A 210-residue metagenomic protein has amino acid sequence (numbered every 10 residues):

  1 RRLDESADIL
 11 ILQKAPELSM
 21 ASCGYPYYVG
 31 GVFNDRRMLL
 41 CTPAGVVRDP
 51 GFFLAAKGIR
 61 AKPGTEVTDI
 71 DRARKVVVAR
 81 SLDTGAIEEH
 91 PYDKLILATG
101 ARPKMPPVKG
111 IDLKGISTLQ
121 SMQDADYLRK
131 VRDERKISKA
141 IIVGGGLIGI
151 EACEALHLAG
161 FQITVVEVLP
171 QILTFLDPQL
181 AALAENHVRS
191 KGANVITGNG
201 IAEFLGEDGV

Functional and structural regions predicted by a protein language model:
R1-K62, C153-Q179: Beta1-alpha1 glycine-rich phosphate/pyrophosphate-binding loop at the start of Rossmann-like nucleotide-binding domains
D8, K62-D83, H90, L158-V210: A Rossmann-like FAD-binding core segment of flavoenzymes
S19, Y27, V32, R36 (+9 more regions): A broad, structure-centric signal for solvent-exposed, well-ordered loop/edge residues that line or flank functional
G24-Y28, V76-V77, K109-L113, V131-D133 (+2 more regions): Short, glycine/charged-enriched secondary-structure capping and boundary segments
V47-A140, G198: FAD-binding core/adjacent interface of flavoenzyme oxidoreductases
V143: Short beta-strand immediately N-terminal to the catalytic nucleophile in serine-hydrolase-like folds
G146: Glycine-rich NAD(P) Rossmann-fold beta1-alpha1 loop
G149-I150: N-terminal Rossmann-fold NAD(P) dinucleotide-binding loop
